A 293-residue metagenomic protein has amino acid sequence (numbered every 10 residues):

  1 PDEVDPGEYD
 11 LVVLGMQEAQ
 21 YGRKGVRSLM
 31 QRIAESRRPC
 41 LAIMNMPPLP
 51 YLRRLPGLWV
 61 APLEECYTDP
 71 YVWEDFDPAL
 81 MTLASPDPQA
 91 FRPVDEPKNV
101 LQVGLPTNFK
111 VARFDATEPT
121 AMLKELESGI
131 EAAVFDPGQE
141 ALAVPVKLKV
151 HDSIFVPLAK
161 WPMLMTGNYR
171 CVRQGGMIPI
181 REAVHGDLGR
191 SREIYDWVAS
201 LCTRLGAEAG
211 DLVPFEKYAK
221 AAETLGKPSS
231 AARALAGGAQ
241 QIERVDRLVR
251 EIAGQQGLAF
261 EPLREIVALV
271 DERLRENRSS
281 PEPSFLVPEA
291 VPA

Functional and structural regions predicted by a protein language model:
P1-M44: Rossmann-like NAD(P)-binding element
G7, S36-G167: Rossmann-fold dinucleotide-binding core
L14-M16, V94-A112, E131-A141, W197-G210 (+1 more regions): A short, terminal or domain-edge coil/loop segment
Q20-R23, R27, A116-T120, K124 (+1 more regions): Short, amphipathic alpha-helical segments
L29, V198, V249: Aromatic/hydrophobic pocket-lining residues that form π-stacking "cages" and hydrophobic walls in ligand
A34, T203, G254: Anion (oxyanion) recognition and catalysis
T120-L123, G129-V245: Helical "substrate-binding/catalytic lid" subdomain of Rossmann-like NAD(P)-dependent dehydrogenases/reductases
G210-A293: Long, low-complexity C-terminal extensions of enzymes
